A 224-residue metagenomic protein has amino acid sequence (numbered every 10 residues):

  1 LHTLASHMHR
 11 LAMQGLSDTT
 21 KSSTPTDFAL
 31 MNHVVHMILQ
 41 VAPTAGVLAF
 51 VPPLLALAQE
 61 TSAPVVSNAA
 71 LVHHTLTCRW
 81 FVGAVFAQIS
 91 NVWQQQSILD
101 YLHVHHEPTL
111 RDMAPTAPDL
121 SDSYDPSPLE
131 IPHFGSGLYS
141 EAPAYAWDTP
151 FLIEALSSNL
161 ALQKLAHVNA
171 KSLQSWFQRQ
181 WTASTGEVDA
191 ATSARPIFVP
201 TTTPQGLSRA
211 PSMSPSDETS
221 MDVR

Functional and structural regions predicted by a protein language model:
L1-R224: Alpha-solenoid helical-repeat scaffold
